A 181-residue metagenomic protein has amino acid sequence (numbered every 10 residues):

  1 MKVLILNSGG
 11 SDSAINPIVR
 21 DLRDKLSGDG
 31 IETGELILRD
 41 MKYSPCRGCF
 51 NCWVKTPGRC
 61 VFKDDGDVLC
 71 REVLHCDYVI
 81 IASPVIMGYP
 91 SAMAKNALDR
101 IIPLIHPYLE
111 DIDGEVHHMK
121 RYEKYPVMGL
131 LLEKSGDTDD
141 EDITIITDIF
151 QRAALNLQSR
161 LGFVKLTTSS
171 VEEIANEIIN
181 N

Functional and structural regions predicted by a protein language model:
M1-Y78, M87-N96, I102-H106, V164-N181: N-terminal beta1-alpha1-beta2 submodule of the flavodoxin-like/Rossmannoid cofactor-binding fold
N7-G9, S83, L131-K134: Short beta-strand/turn micro-motifs composed of small residues that flank or help shape donor/cofactor-binding pockets
G30, Y125-V127: A general structural motif
D65-V68, G114-H118: A generic local structural motif
N96-D99, I145-T147: Charged helix-capping and loop-helix junction motifs
I101-V116: Short, acidic/small-residue loops that bind anionic groups at enzyme active sites
M119-Y125: Short, conserved loop/helix-junction motifs that constitute active-site signature segments in enzyme catalytic cores
G136-N181: Glycine-rich phosphate/pyrophosphate-binding loop and the adjoining helix
